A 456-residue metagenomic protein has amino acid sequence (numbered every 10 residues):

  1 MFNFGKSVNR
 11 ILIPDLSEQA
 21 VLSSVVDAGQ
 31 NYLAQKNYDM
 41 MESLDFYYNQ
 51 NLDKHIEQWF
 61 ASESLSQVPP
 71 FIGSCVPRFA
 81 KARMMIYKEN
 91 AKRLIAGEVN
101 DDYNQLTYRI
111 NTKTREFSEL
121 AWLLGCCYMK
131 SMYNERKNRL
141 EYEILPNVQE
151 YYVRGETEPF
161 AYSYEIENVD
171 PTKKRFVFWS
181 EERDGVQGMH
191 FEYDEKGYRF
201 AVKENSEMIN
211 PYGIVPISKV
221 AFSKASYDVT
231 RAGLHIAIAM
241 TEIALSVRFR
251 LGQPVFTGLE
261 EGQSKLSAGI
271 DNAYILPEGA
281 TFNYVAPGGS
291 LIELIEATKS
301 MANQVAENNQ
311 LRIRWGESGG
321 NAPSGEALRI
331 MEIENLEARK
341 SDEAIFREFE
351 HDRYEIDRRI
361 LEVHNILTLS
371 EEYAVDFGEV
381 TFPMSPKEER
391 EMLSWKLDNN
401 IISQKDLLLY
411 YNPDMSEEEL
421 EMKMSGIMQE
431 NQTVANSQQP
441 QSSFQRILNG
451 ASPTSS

Functional and structural regions predicted by a protein language model:
M1-L140, S452-S456: Extended, helix-rich architectural segments
E42, N51-S62, Y274-N308, G325-E348 (+1 more regions): Extended, non-catalytic structural segments that build the interaction scaffolds of large macromolecular assemblies
E119-L123, Y128-K219: Extended, regular secondary-structure scaffolds
G125-K130, N308, D406-Y410: Amphipathic alpha-helical protein-protein interaction segments
F200-E334, H364-L367, M384: Extended, charged amphipathic alpha-helical segments
E355-I366: Substrate-recognition/cap regions that form aromatic- and gly/pro-loop-enriched pockets for small-molecule ligands
N412-E421: Short, basic interhelical loop/turn and adjoining N-cap of the next helix at nucleic-acid- or acidic-partner-contacting
M422-S456: Extended, compositionally biased alpha-helical segments that mediate assembly or anchoring
